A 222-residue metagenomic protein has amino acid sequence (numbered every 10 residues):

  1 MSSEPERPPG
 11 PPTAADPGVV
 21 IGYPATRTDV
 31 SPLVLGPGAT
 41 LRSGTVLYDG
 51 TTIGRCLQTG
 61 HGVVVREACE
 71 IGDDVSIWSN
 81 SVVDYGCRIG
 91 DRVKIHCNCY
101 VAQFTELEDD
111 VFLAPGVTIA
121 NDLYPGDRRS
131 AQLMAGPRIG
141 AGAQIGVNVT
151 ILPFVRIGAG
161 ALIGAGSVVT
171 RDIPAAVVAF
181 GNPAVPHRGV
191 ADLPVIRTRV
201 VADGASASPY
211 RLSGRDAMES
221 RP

Functional and structural regions predicted by a protein language model:
M1-E6, M218-P222: Short, low-complexity, intrinsically disordered N-terminal peptides in bacterial proteins
S2-F180, V185-P186: Structural signal for interior beta-strand "rungs" in well-ordered beta-sheet cores of soluble enzyme domains
V190-G204: A glycine/serine/threonine-rich, flexible loop-to-helix segment that serves as the NAD(P) cofactor-binding "lid"
V200-P222: ABC ATPase nucleotide-binding domains
